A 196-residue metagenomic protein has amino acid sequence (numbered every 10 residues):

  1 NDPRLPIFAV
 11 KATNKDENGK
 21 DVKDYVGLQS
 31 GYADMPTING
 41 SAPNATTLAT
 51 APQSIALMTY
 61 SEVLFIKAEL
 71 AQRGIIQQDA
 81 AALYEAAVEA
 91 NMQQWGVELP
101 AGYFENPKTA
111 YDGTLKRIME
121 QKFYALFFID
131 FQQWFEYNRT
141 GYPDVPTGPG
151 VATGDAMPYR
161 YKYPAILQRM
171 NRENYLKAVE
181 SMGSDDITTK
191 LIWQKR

Functional and structural regions predicted by a protein language model:
P3, K11-R196: Acidic/polar-rich alpha-helix caps and helix-coil junctions
